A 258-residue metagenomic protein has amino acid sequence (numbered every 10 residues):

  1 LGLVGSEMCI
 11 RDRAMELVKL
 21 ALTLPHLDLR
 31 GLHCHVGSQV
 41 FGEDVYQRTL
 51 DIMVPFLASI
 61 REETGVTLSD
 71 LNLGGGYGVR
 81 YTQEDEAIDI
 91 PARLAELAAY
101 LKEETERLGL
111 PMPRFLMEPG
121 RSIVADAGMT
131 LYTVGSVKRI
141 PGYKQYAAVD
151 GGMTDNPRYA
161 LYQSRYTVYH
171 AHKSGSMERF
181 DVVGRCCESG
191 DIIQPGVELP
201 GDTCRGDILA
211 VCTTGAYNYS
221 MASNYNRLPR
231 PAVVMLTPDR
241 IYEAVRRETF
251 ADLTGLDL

Functional and structural regions predicted by a protein language model:
L1-G5, C9-I10: Single conserved hydrophobic/aromatic residue that forms the stacking wall/gate of nucleotide- or nucleobase-binding
S6-E7, G42-Q47, T82-A92: Glycine-rich tight-turn/loop motif centered on a GG-T
D12-L29, M53-L68, Y100-L101: Structured alpha-helical segments in the cores of large, soluble enzyme domains
H26-Y46: Gly/Ser/Thr-enriched, mixed-charge loops and adjacent short helices that form phosphate/oxyanion-binding elements
D28-H33, L68-N72, M112-L116, Y146-A148: Structural preference for beta-strand elements that scaffold enzyme active sites
V36-G37, L71-G78, M117-R121: Glycine-rich beta-strand-to-loop/alpha-helix junction loops that act as flexible
A58, E62, V66-S69, I88 (+3 more regions): Acidic/histidine-enriched ion/cofactor-binding microenvironments in catalytic or ligand-binding pockets
E96, L110-L258: Charged (often Lys/Glu-rich) extended helix/loop segments that serve as interaction or gating elements
